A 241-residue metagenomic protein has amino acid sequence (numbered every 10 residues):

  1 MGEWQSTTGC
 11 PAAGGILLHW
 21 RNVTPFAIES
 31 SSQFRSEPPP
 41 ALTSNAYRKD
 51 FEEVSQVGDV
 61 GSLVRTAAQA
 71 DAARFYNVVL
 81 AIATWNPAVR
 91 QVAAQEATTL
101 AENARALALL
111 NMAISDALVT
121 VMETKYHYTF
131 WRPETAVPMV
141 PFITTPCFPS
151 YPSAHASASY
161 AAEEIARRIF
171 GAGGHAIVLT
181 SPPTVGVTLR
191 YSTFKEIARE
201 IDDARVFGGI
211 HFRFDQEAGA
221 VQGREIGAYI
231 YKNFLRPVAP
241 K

Functional and structural regions predicted by a protein language model:
M1-K241: Acidic/polar surface patches and capping/hinge elements
